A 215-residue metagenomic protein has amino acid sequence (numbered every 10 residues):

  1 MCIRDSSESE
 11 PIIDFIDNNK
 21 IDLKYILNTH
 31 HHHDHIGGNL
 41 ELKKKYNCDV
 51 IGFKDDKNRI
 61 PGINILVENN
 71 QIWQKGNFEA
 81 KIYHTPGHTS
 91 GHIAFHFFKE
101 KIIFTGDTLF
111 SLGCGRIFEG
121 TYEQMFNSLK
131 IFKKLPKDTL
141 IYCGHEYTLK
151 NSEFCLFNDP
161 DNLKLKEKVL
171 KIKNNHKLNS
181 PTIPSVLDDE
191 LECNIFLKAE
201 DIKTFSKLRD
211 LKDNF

Functional and structural regions predicted by a protein language model:
M1-I3: Short, small-residue-biased leader/transition segments that mark boundaries at the very start of proteins
D5, H30, L42, V67 (+6 more regions): Divalent metal-coordination and catalytic microenvironments
S6-E8, H31, D55-D56, H88-T89 (+4 more regions): Active-site metal-binding loops of divalent metal-dependent hydrolases
E8-K81, K168-I172: Active-site HxH/HxHxD metal-binding segment of metal-dependent hydrolases
L27, I102-F104, Y142: Residue-level marker for buried hydrophobic side chains located in beta-strands that build the well-ordered beta-sheet
I72-F98, I102-I103, K134: Core dinuclear metal-dependent hydrolase active-site scaffold
G113-D138: Active-site-adjacent loop/tail segments of enzyme domains
K130-L140, L149-F215: Accessory terminal helices/loops
